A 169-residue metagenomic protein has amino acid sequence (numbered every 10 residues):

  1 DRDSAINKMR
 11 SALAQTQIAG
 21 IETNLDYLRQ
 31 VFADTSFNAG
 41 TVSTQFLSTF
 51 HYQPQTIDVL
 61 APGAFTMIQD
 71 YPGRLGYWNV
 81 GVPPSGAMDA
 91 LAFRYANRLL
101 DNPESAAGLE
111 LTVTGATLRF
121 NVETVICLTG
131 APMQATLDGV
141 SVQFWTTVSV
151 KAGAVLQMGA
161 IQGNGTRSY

Functional and structural regions predicted by a protein language model:
D1-T56: Catalytic cores of soluble metabolic enzymes centered on carboxylation/carboxyl-transfer
P54-Y169: Conserved "landmark" site that anchors the functional core of diverse proteins
